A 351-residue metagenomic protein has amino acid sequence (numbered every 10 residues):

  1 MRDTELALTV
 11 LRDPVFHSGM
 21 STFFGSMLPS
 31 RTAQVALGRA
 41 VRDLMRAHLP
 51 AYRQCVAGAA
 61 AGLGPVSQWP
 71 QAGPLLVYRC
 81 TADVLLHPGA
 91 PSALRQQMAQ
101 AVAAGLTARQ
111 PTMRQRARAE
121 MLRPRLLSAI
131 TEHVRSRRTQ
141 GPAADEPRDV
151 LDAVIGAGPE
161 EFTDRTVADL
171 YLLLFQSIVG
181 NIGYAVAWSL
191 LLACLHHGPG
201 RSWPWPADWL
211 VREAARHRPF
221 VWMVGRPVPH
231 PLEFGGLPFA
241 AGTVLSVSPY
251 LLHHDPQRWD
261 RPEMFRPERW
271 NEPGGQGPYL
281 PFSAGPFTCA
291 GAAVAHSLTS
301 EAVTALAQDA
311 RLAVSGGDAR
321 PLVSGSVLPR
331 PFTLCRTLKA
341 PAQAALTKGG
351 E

Functional and structural regions predicted by a protein language model:
M1-Q96: Active-site substrate-recognition loop segments, prototypically the cytochrome P450 B′-helix/B-C loop
P14-V15, S248-G274, F282: Conserved cytochrome P450 K-helix/beta-meander segment immediately N-terminal to the heme-binding cysteine loop
T81, L151-W205, T299: Central I-helix of cytochrome P450 enzymes
Q100-E160: Cytochrome P450 catalytic core segment centered on helix I
S202-L237: Conserved cytochrome P450 K-helix E-x-x-R motif and the immediately C-terminal K′/meander segment
V294-S326: Cytochrome P450 heme-binding "Cys pocket" and the immediately downstream C-terminal segment
C335-E351: Actinobacteria-biased recognition of intrinsically disordered, low-complexity terminal regions
